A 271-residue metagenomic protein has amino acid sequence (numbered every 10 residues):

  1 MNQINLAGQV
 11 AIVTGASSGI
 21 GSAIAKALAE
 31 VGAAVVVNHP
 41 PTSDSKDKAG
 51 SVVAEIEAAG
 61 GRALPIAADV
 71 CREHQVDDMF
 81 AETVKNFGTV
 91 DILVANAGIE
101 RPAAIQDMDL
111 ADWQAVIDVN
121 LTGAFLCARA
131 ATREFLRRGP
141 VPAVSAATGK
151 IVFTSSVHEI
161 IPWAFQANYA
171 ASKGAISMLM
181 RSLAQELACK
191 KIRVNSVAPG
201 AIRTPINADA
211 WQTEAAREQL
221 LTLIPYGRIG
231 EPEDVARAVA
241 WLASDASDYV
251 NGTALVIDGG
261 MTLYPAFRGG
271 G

Functional and structural regions predicted by a protein language model:
N2, I161, A240, N251-G271: Short C-terminal tail/terminal secondary-structure segment of NAD(P)H-dependent dehydrogenase/reductase domains
V10, S17-S18, P41: Conserved glycine-rich cofactor-binding loop
A104-I105, D112-I117, L220: Substrate-binding pocket helix/loop in short-chain dehydrogenase/reductase
A128, S172, M180: Active-site helix of classical SDR
R133, Q185-E186, D248: Alpha-helical segment proximal to the catalytic Tyr-Lys
S156: Residue(s) in the substrate-gating loop at a strand-loop-helix junction that position the organic substrate next
A188, R193, V250-G252: Short, small/polar-rich loop/turn modules that mediate ligand/substrate recognition or access, typified
